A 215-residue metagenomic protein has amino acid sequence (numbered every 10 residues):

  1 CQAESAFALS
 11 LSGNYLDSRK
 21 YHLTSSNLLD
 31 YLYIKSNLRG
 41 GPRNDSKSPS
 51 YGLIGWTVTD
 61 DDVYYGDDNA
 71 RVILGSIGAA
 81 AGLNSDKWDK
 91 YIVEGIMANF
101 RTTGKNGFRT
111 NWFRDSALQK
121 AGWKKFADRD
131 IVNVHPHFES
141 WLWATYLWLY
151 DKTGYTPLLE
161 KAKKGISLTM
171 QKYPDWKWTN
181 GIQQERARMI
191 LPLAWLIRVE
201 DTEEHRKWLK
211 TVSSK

Functional and structural regions predicted by a protein language model:
C1-K215: Glycan-recognition and catalytic cores of secretory/periplasmic carbohydrate-active enzymes
